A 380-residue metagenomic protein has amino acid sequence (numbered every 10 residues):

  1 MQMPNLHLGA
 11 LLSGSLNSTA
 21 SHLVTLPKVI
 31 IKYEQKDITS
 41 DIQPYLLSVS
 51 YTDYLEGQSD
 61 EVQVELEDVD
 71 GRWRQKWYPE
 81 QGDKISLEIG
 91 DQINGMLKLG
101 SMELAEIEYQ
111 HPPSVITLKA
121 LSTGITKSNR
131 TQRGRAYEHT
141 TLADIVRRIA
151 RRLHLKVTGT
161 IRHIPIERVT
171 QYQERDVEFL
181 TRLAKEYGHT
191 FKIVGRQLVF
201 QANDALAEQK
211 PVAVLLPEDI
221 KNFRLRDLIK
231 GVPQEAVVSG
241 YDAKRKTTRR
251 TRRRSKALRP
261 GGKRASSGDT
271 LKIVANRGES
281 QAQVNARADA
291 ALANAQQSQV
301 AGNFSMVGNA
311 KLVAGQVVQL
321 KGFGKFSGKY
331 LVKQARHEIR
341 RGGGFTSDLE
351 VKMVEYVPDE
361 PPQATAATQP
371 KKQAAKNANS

Functional and structural regions predicted by a protein language model:
M1-I125: Assembly/oligomerization scaffold segments
M1-S21, L215-R224, A364-S380: Compositionally biased, intrinsically disordered low-complexity segments enriched in polar/Pro/Gly and often Gln
Q2-G9, V115-G124, I161-R224, K230: Short beta-strand-centered interaction patches in the first periplasmic/extracellular domains of large envelope
V49-E80, K221-S380: An acidic/polar, Gly/Ser/Thr-rich interaction patch typically located in mid-to-C-terminal regions of proteins
Q63-L66, A120, Q132-T158, Q171-V194 (+1 more regions): Amphipathic, non-transmembrane alpha-helical segments in extracytoplasmic/periplasmic proteins
Y78-E80, L97, R135-A143, V169-V177 (+3 more regions): Solvent-exposed, acidic/flexible segments
I89-D91, A202, Q316, G322: Conserved "cap/hinge" positions at secondary-structure junctions
S101-Q110, D204-A207, L331-G342: Short, compositionally biased
